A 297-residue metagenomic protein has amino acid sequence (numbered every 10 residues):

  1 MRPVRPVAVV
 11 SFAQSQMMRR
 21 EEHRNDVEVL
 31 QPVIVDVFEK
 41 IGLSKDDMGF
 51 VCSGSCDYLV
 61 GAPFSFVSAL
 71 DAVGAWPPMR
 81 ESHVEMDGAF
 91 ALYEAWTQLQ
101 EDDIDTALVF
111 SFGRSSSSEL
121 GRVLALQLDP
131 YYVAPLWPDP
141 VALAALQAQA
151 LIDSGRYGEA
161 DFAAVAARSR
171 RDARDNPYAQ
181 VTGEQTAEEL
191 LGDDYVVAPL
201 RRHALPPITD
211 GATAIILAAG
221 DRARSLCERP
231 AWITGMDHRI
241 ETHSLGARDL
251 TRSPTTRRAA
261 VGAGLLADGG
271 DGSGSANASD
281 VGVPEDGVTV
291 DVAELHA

Functional and structural regions predicted by a protein language model:
M1-D87, E94, Q98, L151-G158 (+3 more regions): Conserved active-site "lid/cap" helical segment
M1-V27, P130-Y131, A164, Y195-L265 (+2 more regions): Condensing-enzyme catalytic core mediating Claisen C-C bond formation in acyl metabolism
P3-V4, S55-F110, R114-Y132, L136-L143 (+3 more regions): Conserved catalytic cysteine-centered active-site region of acyl-thioester-dependent Claisen-condensing enzymes
V4-V7, K45-M48, W76-P77, E101-A107 (+3 more regions): Short coil/turn connectors at secondary-structure junctions
E21-H23, P63-F64, S118-V123, R174-P177 (+1 more regions): Short acidic, glycine/serine/threonine-rich loops at helix termini
V51-G54, M236-R239, D291-A297: A short beta-alpha structural unit
H83-G113, V141-N176, I215-D221, A297: Active-site-proximal alpha-helical scaffold in enzymes
Q149-T209: Internal metal/ion-chelating core segments
